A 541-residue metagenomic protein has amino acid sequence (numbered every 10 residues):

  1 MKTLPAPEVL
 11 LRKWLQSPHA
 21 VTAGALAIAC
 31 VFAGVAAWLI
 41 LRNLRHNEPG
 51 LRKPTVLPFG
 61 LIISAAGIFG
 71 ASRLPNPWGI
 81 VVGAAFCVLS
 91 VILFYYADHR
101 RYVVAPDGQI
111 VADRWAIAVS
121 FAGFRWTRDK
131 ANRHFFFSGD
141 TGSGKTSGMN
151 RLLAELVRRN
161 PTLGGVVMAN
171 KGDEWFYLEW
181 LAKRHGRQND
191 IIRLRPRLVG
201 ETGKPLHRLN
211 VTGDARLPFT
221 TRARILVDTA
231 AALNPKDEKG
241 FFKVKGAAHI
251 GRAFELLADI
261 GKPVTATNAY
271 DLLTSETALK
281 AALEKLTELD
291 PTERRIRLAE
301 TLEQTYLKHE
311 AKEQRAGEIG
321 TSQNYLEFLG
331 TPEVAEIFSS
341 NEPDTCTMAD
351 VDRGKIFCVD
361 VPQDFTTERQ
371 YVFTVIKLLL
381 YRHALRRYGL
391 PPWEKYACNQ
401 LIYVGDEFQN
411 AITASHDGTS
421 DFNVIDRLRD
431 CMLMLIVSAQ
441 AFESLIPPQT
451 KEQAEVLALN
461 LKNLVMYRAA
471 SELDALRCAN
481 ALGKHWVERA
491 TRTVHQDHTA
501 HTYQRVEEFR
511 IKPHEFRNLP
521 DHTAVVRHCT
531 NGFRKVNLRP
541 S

Functional and structural regions predicted by a protein language model:
M1-P161, E201-T202, H495-Q496, K512 (+1 more regions): Basic- and hydrophobic-enriched, low-structure N-terminal and domain-boundary segments that flank ATP-binding catalytic
A6, L10, F94-P106, W126-A131 (+4 more regions): P-loop NTPase motor domains
L74-N76, S275, T331, S471: Short, solvent-exposed helix-helix connector turns and helix-capping sites enriched in acidic/polar residues
A112, K183, T374, I446-P448 (+3 more regions): Hydrophobic alpha-helical segments
I117-S120, S340-N341, P447-P448: Short gly/ser/thr-rich secondary-structure transition/capping motifs
I425-T530: Conserved ATP-driven motor cores of ASCE-family P-loop NTPases powering translocation/secretion/packaging/pilus
